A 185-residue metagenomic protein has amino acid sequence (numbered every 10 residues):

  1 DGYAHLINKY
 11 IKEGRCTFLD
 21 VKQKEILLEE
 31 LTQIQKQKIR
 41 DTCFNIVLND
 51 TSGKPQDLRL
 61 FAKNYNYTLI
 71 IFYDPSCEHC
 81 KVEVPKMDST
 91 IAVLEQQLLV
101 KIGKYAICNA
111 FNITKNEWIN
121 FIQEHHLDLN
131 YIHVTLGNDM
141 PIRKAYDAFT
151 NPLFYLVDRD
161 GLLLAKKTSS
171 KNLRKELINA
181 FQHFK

Functional and structural regions predicted by a protein language model:
D1-Q56: Oxidative protein folding and maturation machinery
T42, N66, F149-N151: Short, small/polar residue-rich loop motifs at catalytic or cofactor-binding pockets
N49, N130-G137, K167-T168: Short acidic-hydrophobic, aromatic-tinged amphipathic segments that line or gate anion-handling sites
D57-D88, Y105: Short active-site neighborhood of thiol/selenol oxidoreductases, capturing the structured segment around
I70, E78-E83, K115-W118, L164-K167: Extended hydrophobic-aromatic, low-complexity segments
V82-E124, N138-R143: Structural microenvironment flanking redox-active thiols in thiol-disulfide oxidoreductases
G137-N179: Thiol/disulfide oxidoreductase modules built on the thioredoxin-like
